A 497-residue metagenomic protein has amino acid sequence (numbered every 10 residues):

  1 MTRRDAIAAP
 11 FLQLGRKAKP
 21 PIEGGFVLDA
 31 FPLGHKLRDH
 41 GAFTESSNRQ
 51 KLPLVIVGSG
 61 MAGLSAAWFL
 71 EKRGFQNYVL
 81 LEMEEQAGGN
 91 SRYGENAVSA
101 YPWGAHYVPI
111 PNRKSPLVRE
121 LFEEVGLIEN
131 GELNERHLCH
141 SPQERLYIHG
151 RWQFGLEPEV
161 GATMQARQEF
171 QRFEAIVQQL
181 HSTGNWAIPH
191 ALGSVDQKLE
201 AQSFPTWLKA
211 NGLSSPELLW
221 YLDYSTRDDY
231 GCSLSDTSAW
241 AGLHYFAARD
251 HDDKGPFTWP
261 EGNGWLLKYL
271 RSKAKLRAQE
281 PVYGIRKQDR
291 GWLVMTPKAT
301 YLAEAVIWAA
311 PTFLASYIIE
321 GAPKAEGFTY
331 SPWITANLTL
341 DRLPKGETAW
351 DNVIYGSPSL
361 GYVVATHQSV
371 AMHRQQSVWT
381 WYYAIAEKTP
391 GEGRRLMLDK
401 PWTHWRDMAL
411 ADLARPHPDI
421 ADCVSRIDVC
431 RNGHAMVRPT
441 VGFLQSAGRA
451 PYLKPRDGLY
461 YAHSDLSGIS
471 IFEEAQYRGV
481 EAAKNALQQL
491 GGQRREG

Functional and structural regions predicted by a protein language model:
M1-I7: Twin-arginine (Tat) signal peptide motif
A9-P10, L14-E45, H149, G155-E157 (+2 more regions): Conserved flavin/dinucleotide-binding core of flavoenzymes
N48-A62: Beta1/beta-strand and adjacent pyrophosphate-binding region of the FAD-binding site in flavoprotein oxidoreductases
L54-I56, Y78, L459: Conserved hydrophobic helix-helix packing surfaces used for dimerization/oligomerization
E71-G94: Glycine-rich FAD pyrophosphate-binding loop
V98-I176: Dinucleotide-binding Rossmann-like beta1-alpha1 core, especially the glycine-rich loop that anchors the ADP
H181-G291: Active-site/ligand-binding neighborhood in enzyme catalytic cores
E280-A384, P416: Mid-domain catalytic core of redox enzymes that form a hydrophobic substrate pocket/lid adjacent to a catalytic redox
